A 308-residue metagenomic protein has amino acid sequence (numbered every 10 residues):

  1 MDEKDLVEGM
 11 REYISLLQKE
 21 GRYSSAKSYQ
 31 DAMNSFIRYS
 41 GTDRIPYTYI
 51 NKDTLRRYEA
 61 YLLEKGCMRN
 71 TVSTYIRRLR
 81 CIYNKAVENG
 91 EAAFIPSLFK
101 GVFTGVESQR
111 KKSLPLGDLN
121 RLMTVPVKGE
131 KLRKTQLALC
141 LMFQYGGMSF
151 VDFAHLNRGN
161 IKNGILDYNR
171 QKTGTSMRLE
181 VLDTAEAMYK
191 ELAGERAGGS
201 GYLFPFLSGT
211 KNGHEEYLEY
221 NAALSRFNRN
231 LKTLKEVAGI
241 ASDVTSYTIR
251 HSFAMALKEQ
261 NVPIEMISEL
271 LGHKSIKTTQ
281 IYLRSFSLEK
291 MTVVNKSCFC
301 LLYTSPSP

Functional and structural regions predicted by a protein language model:
R11-S24, M33-R110, V125: N-terminal core-binding DNA-recognition domain of tyrosine recombinases/integrases
N84-A93, M142-N163: Short, charged phosphate-coordinating catalytic segments
L98-F150, A154: Basic, Lys/Arg- and aromatic-enriched nucleic-acid-binding interface segment
S113, R170-G174, L271-K296: Catalytic-site neighborhood detector that most strongly recognizes the C-terminal catalytic loop/helix of tyrosine
H155-E191: Conserved tyrosine-mediated DNA breakage-rejoining catalytic core shared by Y-recombinases
L182-A241: Active-site/catalytic core of tyrosine-dependent DNA strand-transfer enzymes
N228-E269: Short, basic (Lys/Arg/His-rich) helix/loop patches that form interaction surfaces in the mid-to-C-terminal regions
Y303-P308: Conserved small/polar residues in nucleotide/adenosyl-binding loops
